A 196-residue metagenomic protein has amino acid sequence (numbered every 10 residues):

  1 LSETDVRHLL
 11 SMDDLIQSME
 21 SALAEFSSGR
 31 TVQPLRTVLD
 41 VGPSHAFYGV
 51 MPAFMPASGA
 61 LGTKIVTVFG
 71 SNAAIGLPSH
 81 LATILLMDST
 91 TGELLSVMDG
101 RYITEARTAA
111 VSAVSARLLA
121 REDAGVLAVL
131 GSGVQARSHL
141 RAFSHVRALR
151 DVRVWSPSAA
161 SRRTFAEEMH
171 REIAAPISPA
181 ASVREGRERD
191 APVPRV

Functional and structural regions predicted by a protein language model:
L1-E105, V111-A113, D123: N-terminal ligand-binding/catalytic initiation module
L119-V126, A148: Short helix-loop-beta connector
S132-G133: Glycine-rich Rossmann-fold phosphate-binding loop(s) that bind the pyrophosphate of adenine dinucleotide cofactors
A136-R137: N-terminal Rossmann-fold NAD(P) dinucleotide-binding loop
F143: Aromatic pocket-lining residues of Rossmann-like dinucleotide-binding sites
V146-I173: NAD(P)-binding Rossmann-fold cofactor-contacting core
I173-V196: Short acidic low-complexity segments
